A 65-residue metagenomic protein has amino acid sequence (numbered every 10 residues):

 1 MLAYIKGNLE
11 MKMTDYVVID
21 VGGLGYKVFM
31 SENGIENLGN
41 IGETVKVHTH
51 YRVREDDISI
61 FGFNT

Functional and structural regions predicted by a protein language model:
L2, M11-T65: Long, highly charged, low-complexity intrinsically disordered interaction regions that mediate electrostatic DNA/RNA
G7-L9: Conserved hydrophobic positions within beta-strands
